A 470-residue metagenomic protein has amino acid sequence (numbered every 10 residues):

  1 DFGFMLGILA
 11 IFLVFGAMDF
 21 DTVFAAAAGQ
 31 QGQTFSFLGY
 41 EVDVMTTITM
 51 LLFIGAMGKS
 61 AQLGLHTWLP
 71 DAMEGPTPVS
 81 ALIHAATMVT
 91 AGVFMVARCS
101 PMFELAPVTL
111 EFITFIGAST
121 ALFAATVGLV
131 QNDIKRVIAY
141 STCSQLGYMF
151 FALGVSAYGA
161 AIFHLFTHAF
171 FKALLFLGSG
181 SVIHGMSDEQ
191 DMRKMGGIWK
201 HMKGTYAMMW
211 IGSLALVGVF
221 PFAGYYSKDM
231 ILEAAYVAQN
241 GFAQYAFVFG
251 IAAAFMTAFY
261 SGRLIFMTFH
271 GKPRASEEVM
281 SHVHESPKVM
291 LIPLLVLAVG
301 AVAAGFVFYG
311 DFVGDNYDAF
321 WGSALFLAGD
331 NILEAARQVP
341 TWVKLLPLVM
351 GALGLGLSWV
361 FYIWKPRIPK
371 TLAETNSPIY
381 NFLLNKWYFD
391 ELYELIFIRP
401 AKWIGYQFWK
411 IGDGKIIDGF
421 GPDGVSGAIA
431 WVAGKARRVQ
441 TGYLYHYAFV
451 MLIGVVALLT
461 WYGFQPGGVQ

Functional and structural regions predicted by a protein language model:
D1-E285, G300, F306: Hydrophobic transmembrane alpha-helices and their helix-loop junctions in integral membrane proteins
T87, Y148-F151, L175, K200-K203 (+16 more regions): Hydrophobic alpha-helix feature that most strongly marks membrane-spanning transmembrane helices and their immediate
V89, G117, G212, I292-A303 (+3 more regions): Hydrophobic membrane-spanning alpha-helices of multi-pass integral membrane proteins
K172-L174, F255-L264, G351-T371: Hydrophobic alpha-helical membrane-embedded segments
A252-M256, P293, L297-A303, P347-W359 (+1 more regions): Hydrophobic cores of alpha-helical transmembrane segments in multi-pass integral membrane proteins
H284-I292, V339-V343: Membrane-water interface at loop-to-transmembrane-helix junctions
G310-V349, V360-Q470: Aromatic-capped, Gly/Pro-kinked transmembrane alpha-helices
